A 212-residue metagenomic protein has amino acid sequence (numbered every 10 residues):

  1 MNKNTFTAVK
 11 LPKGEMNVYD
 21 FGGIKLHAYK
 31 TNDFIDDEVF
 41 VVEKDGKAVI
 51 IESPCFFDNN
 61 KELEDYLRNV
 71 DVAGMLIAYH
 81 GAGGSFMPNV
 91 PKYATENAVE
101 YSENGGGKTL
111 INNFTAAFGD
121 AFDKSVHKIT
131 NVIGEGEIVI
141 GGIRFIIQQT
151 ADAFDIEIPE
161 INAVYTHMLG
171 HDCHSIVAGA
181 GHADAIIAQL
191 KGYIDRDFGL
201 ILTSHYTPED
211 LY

Functional and structural regions predicted by a protein language model:
M1-K3, D45-N69, K108-D120: An N-terminal domain-start capping segment
K3-K13, E100-A153, A188, I194: Metallo-beta-lactamase
P12-E64, F154-M168: Conserved beta-strand hairpin/beta-sheet module of binuclear metal-dependent hydrolase folds, prominently
D20, D33-F34, F86, V139-G141 (+1 more regions): Extracellular/periplasmic catalytic domains that process cell-envelope and extracellular macromolecules
A28, A78, A94, I147-Q149 (+1 more regions): Structural signal for conserved beta-strand scaffold positions within catalytic alpha/beta enzyme cores
K47, F57-A98, N131, D195-G199: Active-site metal-binding motif and surrounding structural segment of the metallo-beta-lactamase
A48-V49, P54-F57, R144-Y212: Metallo-beta-lactamase
G84-M87, S102, D210-L211: Short catalytic/ligand-binding loop motif for oxyanion handling, primarily in non-cytosolic enzymes, centered on
